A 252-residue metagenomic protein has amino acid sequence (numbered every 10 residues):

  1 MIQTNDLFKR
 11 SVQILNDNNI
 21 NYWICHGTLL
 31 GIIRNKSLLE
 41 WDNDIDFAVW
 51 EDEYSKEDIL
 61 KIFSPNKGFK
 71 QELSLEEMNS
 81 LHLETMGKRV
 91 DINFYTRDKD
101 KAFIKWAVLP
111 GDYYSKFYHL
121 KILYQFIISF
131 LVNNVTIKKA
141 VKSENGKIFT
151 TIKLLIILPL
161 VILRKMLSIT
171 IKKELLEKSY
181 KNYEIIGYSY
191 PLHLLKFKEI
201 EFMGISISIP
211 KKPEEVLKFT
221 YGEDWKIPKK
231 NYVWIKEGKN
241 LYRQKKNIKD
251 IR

Functional and structural regions predicted by a protein language model:
M1-V12, N16, S64-Y114, K121-F130 (+2 more regions): Conserved catalytic core of two-metal-ion nucleotidyltransferases
V12-I45: Active-site nucleotide-donor binding segment shared across nucleotidyl transfer reactions
W23, W41, D224-W225, W234: Tryptophan-centered motif/residue detector
L30, S55, D98-D100: Surface-exposed, flexible loop/turn segments at secondary-structure boundaries
G31, A48-W50, S208: General alpha-helical segment detector with a strong preference for membrane-spanning helices and helix-boundary regions
K36-E57, G204: Catalytic metal-binding acidic patch
A48, E53-L73: Active-site surface patch of divalent metal-dependent phosphodiester/phosphate bond hydrolases
